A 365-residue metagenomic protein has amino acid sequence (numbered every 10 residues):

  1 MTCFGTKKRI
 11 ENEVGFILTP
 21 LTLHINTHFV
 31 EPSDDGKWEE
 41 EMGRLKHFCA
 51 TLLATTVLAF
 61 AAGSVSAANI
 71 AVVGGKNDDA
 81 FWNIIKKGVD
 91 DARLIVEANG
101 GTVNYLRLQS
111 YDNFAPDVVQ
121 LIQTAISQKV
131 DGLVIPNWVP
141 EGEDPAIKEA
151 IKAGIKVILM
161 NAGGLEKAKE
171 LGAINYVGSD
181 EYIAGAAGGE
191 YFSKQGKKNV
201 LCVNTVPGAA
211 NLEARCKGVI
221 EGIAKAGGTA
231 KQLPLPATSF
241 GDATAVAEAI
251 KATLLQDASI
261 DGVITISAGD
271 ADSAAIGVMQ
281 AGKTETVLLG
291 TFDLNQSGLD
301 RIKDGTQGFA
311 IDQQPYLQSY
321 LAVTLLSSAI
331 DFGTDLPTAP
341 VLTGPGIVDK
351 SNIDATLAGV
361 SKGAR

Functional and structural regions predicted by a protein language model:
K7-M42: Short, Lys/Arg-enriched N-terminal segments with co-localized hydrophobic residues within the first ~10-30 amino acids
M42-L52: Bacterial N-terminal signal peptides that target proteins for export
F60-A67: Sec/Tat signal peptide C-region and signal peptidase I cleavage site
V73-K86, Y105-V118, V139, A162 (+6 more regions): Hinge/beta->alpha junction and helix N-cap segments in small-molecule ligand-binding domains
K87-Y105, A224-T229: Signal peptide-proximal N-terminal region of secreted/periplasmic/extracellular or secretory-lumen proteins
D131-K152, V219, T238-R301: Hydrophobic alpha-helical
P140-E141, P145-I183, N199, D293-G308 (+2 more regions): Flexible loop/hinge segments that line or gate small-molecule binding clefts
P207, N211, G222-A226, L317-R365: Hinge/cleft segment of the Venus flytrap/periplasmic-binding protein
